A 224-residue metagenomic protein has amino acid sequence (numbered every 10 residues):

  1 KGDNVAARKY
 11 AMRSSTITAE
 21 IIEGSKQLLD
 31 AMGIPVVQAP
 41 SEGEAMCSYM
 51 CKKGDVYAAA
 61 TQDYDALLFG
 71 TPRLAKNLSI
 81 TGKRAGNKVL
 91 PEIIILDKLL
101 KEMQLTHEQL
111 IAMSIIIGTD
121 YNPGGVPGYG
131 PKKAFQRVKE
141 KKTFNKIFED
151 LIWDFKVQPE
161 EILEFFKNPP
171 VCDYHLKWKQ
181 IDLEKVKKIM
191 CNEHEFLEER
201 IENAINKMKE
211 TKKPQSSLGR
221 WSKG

Functional and structural regions predicted by a protein language model:
K1-E42, M46-K53, P72-L74: Noncatalytic, basic helical substrate-engagement surface that gates or grips nucleic-acid strands
I17, P35-A39, V56, E102 (+2 more regions): Short amphipathic alpha-helical molecular recognition features
P40, C51, L78, K133 (+1 more regions): Residues that form ligand- and interface-recognition hot spots within folded domains
G43-E44, A66, N206: Positions that flank functional sites
A45-S48, L68, F135-Q136: Alpha-helical elements of the RecA-like P-loop NTPase motor core of helicases
C51-G54, A59-N122: Long, highly charged, low-complexity intrinsically disordered interaction regions that mediate electrostatic DNA/RNA
L90-G224: Non-catalytic nucleic-acid-binding/docking modules located in mid-to-C-terminal regions of nucleic-acid enzymes
